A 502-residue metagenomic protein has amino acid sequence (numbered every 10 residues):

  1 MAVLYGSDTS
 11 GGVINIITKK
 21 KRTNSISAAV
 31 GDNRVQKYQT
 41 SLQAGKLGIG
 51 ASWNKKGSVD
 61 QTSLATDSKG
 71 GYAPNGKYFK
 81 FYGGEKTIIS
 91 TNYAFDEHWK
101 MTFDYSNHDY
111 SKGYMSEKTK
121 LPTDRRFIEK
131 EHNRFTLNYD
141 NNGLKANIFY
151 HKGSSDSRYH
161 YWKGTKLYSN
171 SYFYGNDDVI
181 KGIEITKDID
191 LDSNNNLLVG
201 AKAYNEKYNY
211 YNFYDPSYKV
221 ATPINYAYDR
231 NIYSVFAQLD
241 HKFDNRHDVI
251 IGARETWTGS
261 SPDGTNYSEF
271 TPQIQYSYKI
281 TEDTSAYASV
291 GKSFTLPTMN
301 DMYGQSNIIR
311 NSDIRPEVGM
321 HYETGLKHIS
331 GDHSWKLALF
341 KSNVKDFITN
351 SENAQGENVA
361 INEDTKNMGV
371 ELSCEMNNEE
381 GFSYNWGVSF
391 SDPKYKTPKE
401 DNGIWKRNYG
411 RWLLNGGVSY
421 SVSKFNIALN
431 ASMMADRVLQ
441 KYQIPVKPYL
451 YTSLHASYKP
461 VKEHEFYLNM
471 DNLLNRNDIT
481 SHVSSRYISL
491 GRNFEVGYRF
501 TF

Functional and structural regions predicted by a protein language model:
M1-S25: A beta-strand signature from Gram-negative outer-membrane beta-barrel systems, especially the internal plug domain
K19-Q43, P74-Y82: Short strand-turn segments of transmembrane beta-barrel domains in outer membranes, especially the first one or two
Q43-I128: Periplasmic-side early beta-strands and strand-to-turn transitions of outer-membrane beta-barrels
D140, K145-Y159, N205-N209, K279 (+4 more regions): Membrane-embedded beta-barrel scaffold of Gram-negative outer-membrane proteins
S154-D156, Y214, G259, G264-F270 (+7 more regions): Surface-exposed extracellular loop regions of Gram-negative outer-membrane beta-barrel proteins, predominantly
L197-T281, L296: Signature of Gram-negative outer-membrane beta-barrel scaffolds
K242-D248, S334, L339-N343, I361-Y442 (+2 more regions): Gram-negative outer-membrane beta-barrel transporters
Q275, G325-K327, S489-F502: Outer-membrane beta-barrel "beta-signal"
